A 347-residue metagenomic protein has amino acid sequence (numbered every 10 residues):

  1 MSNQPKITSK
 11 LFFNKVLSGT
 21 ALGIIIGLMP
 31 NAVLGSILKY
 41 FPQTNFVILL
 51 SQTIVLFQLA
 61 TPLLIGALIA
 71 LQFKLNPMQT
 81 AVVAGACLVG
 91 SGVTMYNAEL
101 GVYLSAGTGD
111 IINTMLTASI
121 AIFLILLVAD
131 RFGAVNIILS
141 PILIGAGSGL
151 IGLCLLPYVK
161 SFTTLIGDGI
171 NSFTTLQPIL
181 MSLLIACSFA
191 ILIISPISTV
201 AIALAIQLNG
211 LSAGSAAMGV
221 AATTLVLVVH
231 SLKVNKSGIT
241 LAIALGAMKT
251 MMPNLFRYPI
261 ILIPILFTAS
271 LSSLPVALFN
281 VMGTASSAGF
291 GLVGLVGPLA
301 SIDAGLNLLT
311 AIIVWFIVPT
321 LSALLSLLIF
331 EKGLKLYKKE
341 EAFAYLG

Functional and structural regions predicted by a protein language model:
M1-G347: Pore-lining transmembrane helices
